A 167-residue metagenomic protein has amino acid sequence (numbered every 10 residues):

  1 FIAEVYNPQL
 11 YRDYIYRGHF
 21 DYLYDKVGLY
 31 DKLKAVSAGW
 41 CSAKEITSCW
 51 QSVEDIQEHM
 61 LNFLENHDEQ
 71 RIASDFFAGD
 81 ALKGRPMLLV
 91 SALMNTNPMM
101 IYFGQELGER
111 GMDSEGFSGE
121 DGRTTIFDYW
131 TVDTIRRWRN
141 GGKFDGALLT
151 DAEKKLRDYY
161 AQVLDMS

Functional and structural regions predicted by a protein language model:
F1-Y11, Y24: Aromatic-lined carbohydrate-recognition surfaces of secreted/lumenal glycan-active proteins
N7, D31-K34, K44-T47, E54-N66 (+1 more regions): Loop/helix patches that line or flank the sugar-binding groove of alpha-linked glycan CAZymes
Y11-Y14, Y30-A38: Short, charged, surface-exposed secondary-structure boundary motifs
R12-I15, M112-S114: A short acidic (Asp/Glu
R17-Y22, S118-G119: Short, hinge-like loop/turn segments at secondary-structure boundaries
Y22-L29, I46-S48: A polyampholytic, Gly/Pro-enriched intrinsically disordered region
